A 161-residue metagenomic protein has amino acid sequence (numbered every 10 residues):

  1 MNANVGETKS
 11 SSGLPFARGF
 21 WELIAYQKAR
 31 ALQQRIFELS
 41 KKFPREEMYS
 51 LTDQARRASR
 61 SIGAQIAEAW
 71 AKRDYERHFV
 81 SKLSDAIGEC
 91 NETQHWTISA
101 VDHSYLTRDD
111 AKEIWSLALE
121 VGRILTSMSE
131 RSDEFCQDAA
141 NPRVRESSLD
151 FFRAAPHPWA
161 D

Functional and structural regions predicted by a protein language model:
M1-D161: Short, C-terminally biased terminal segments at protein or domain edges
